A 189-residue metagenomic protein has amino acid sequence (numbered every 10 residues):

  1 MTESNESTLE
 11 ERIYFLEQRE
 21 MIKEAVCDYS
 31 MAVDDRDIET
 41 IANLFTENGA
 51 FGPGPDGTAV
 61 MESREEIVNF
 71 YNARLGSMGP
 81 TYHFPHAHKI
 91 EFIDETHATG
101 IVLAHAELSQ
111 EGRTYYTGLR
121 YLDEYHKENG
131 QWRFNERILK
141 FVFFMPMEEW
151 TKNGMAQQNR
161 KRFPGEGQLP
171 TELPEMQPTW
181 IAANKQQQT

Functional and structural regions predicted by a protein language model:
M1-M31, D35, E39-N43: Short, low-complexity N-terminal intrinsically disordered segments enriched in polar/charged residues
T2, T99, R120-K152: Short beta-strand edge/turn micro-motifs at domain boundaries
I38-L108: A solvent-exposed, acidic/Ser-Thr-rich amphipathic alpha-helical stretch
H83-P85, Y115-Y121: Short, surface-exposed coil-to-beta transition loops
A104-Q110, K127, F141: Beta-strand elements of well-folded, non-transmembrane domains
R113-T117, E136-T189: Low-complexity, intrinsically disordered terminal/linker segments enriched in charged and Gly/Pro repeats
